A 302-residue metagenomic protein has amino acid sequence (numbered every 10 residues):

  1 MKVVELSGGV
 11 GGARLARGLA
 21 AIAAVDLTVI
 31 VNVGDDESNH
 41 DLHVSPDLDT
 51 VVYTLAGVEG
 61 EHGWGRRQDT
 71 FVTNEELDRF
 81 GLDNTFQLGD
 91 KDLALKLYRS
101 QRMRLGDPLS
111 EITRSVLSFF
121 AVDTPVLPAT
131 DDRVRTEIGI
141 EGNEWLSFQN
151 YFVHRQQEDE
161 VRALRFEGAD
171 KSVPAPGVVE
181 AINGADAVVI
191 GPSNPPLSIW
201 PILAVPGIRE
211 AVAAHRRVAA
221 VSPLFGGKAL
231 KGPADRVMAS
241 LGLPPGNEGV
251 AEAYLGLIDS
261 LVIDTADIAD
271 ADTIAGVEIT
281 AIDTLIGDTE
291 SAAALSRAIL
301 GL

Functional and structural regions predicted by a protein language model:
M1-V4: Extreme N-terminal starter segment of soluble prokaryotic enzymes
A16-A20, S198-A211: Short Gly/Thr/Asp-enriched flexible loops that form oxyanion-binding sites at enzyme active sites
A21, V31-F166: Electropositive, gly/pro-rich neighborhoods at or near active sites that engage anionic ligands
A24-V25, A214-V218, V277: A short helix->loop->beta-strand "cap" motif at the edges of active sites that frequently abuts
T28-N32, R217-L224, S260-A266: Short internal beta-strands
R162-I182: Active-site glycine-rich loop that binds ribose-phosphate moieties when present
L203-L241: Redox- and metal-dependent alpha/beta enzyme cores, enriched for Fe-S-associated oxidoreductases and cofactor-handling
K231-L302: C-terminal functional extensions of proteins
